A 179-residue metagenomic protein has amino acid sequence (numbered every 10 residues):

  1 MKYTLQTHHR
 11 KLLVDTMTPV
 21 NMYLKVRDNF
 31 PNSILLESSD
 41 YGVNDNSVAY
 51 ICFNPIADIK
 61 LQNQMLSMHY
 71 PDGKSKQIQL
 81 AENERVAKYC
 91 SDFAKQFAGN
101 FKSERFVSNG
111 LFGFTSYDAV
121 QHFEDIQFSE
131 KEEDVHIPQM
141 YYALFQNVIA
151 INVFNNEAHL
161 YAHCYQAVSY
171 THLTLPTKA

Functional and structural regions predicted by a protein language model:
K2-E132, I137-H159, C164-S169: A cross-family signal for N-terminal binding/gating loops and helix N-caps that shape access to the active site
N29, T177-K178: A very general structural signal that marks isolated residues within well-ordered alpha-helical segments
T171-T177: Conserved small/polar residues in nucleotide/adenosyl-binding loops
